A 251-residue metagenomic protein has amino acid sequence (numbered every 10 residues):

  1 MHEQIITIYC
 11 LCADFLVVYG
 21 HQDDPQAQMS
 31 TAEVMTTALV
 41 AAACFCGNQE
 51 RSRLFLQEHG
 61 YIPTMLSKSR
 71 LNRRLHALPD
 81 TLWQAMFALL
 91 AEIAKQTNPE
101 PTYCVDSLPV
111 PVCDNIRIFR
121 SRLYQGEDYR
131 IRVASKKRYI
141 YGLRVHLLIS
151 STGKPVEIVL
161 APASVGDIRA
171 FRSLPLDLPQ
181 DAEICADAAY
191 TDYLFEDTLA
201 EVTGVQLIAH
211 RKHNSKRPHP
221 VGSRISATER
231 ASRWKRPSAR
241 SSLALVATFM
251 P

Functional and structural regions predicted by a protein language model:
M1-P251: Short alpha-helical elements
